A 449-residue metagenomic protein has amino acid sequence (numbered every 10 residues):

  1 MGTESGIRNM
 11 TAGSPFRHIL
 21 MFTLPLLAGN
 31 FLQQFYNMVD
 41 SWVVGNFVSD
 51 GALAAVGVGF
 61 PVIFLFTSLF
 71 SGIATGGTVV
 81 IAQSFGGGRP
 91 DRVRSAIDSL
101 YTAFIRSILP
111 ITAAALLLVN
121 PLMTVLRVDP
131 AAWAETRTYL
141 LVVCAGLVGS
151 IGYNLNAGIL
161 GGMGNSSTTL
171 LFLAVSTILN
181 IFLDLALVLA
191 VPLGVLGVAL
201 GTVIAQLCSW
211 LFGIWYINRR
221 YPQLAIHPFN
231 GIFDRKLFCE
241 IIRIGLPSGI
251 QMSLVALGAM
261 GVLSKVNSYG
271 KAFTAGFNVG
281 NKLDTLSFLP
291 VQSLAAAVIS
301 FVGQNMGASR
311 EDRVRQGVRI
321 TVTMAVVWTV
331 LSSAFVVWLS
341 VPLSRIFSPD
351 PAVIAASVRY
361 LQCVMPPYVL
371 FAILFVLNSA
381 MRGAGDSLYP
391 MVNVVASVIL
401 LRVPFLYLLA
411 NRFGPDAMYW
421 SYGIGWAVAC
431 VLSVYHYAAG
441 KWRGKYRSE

Functional and structural regions predicted by a protein language model:
M1-T23, I81-V148, A190-L246, V302-P367 (+1 more regions): Short alpha-helical transmembrane segments in multi-pass integral membrane proteins
M10-F47, P61-G76, V80, I105-T112 (+4 more regions): N-terminal transmembrane alpha-helices
M21-D40, V142, S176, A205-S209 (+3 more regions): Transmembrane helical elements of multi-pass membrane transporters/channels
L26, N30, W42, V79 (+15 more regions): Transmembrane alpha-helix boundary and packing residues in multipass membrane permease domains and related
F35-L53, M123-P130, A186-L193, S253-K282 (+4 more regions): Helix-terminus/linker motif at the lipid-water interface of multi-pass membrane proteins
L53-A113, S150-T169, L263, F277-S340 (+2 more regions): Small-residue-rich hydrophobic transmembrane alpha-helices
L65-S68, N180-D184, W210-I214, L286-L289 (+4 more regions): Hydrophobic transmembrane alpha-helices of multi-pass small-molecule transporters
A74, V142-G161, T169-T177, V198-L211 (+4 more regions): Short runs within selected transmembrane alpha-helices of multi-pass transporters and secretion channels
